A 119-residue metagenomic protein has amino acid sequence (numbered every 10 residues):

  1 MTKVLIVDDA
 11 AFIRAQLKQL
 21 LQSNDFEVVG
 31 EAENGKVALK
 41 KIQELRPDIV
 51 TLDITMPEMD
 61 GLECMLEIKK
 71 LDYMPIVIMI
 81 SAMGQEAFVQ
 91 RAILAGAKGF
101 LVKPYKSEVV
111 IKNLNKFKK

Functional and structural regions predicted by a protein language model:
A11-G30: Two-component/phosphorelay signaling modules centered on CheY-like receiver
N34-V37, D60-E63: Acidic catalytic/metal-coordinating carboxylates
L45-T51: Active-site beta3 strand of CheY-like receiver
M56: Receiver (REC) domain active-site loop signature in two-component systems and cognate sites in sensor histidine kinases
M83-G84: Short, conserved "switch-loop" micro-motifs in signal-transduction and mechanochemical regulators
Y105-L114: C-terminal output helix
